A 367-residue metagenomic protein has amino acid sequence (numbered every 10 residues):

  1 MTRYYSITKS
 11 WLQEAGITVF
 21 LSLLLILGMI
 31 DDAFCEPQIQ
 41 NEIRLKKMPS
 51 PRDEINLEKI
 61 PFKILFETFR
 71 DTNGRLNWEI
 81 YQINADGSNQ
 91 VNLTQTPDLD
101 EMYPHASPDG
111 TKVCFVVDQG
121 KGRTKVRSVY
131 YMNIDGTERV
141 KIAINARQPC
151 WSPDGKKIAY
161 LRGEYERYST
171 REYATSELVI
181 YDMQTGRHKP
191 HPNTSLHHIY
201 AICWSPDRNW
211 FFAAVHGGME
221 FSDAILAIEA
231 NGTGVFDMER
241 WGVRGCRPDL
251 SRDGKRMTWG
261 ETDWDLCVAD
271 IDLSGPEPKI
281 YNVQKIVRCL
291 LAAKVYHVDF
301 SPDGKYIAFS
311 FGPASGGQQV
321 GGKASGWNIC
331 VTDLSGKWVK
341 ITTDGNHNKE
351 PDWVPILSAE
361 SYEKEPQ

Functional and structural regions predicted by a protein language model:
M1-L12: N-terminal secretory signal peptides that target proteins for export/translocation
Y4-Y5, F20, F34: Aromatic (phenylalanine/tyrosine) cluster motif
I7, L24-L25, E79, T343: Generic alpha-helical structural signal
G16-G28: Bacterial N-terminal signal peptides
C35-Q367: Sequence signature of WD/YWTD-type beta-propeller architectures
